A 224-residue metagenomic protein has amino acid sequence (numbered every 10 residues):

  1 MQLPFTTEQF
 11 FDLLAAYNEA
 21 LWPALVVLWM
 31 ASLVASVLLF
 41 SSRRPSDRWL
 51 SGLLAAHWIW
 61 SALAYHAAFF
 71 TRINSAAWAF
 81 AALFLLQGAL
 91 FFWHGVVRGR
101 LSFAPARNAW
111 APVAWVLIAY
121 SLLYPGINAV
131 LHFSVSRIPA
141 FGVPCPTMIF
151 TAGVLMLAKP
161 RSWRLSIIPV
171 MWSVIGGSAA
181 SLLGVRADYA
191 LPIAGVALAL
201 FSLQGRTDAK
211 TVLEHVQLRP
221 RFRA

Functional and structural regions predicted by a protein language model:
M1-T71: N-terminal topogenic module of multi-pass integral membrane proteins
L25-S36, A82-V97, P144-A158, L191-T207: Hydrophobic cores of alpha-helical transmembrane segments in multi-pass inner/ER membrane proteins, independent
L38-W49, T71-N74, V97-A109, L157-S162: Membrane-interface helix-boundary motifs at transmembrane edges
L50-I59, R164-G176: Central hydrophobic cores of alpha-helical transmembrane segments in multi-pass integral membrane proteins
L63-T71, L123-F133, G177-L183: Juxtamembrane "helix-exit" motif on the non-cytosolic side of transmembrane helices
A68-R72, M156-I167, V174-Y189: Membrane-helix boundary connector in multi-pass membrane proteins
S75-F80, L182-V196: Loop-to-transmembrane alpha-helix initiation sites
A76-T151: Membrane-proximal helix-loop-helix units in multi-pass membrane proteins
